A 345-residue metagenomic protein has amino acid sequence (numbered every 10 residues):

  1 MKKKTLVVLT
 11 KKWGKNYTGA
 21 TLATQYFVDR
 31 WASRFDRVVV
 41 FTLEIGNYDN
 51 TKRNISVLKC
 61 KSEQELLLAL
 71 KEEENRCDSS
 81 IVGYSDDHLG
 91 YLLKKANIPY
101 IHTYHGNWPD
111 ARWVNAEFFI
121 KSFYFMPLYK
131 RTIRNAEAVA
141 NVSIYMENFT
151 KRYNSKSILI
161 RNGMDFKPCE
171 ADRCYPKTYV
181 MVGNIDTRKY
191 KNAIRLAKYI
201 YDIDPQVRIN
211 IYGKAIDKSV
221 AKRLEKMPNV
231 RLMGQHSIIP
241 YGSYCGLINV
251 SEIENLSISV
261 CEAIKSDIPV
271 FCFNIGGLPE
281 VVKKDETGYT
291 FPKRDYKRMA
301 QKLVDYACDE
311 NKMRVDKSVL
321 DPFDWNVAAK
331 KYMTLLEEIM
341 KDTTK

Functional and structural regions predicted by a protein language model:
L6, K94-W113, A140: Active-site proximal beta-strand in glycosyltransferases
V7-L9, A171-K191, A197, Y201 (+1 more regions): Conserved donor-binding/catalytic core segment of Leloir-type glycosyltransferases
W108, F119-V139: Membrane-proximal helix-turn-helix segments that form the acceptor-binding/catalytic region of lipid-linked
Y145, G163: Carbohydrate-associated surface elements
S219-H236: Nucleotide-activated donor-binding/catalytic signature segment of Leloir-type glycosyltransferases, i.e., the conserved
E252: Aromatic "clamp/platform" in nucleotide-sugar-dependent glycosyltransferases that forms part of the donor/acceptor
P269-C272: Short hydrophobic beta-strand element within catalytic cores of glycosyltransferases and related nucleotide-activated
K284-D285, Y289-Y296, V304-D309: Conserved acidic donor-binding segment of nucleotide-sugar-dependent glycosyltransferases
